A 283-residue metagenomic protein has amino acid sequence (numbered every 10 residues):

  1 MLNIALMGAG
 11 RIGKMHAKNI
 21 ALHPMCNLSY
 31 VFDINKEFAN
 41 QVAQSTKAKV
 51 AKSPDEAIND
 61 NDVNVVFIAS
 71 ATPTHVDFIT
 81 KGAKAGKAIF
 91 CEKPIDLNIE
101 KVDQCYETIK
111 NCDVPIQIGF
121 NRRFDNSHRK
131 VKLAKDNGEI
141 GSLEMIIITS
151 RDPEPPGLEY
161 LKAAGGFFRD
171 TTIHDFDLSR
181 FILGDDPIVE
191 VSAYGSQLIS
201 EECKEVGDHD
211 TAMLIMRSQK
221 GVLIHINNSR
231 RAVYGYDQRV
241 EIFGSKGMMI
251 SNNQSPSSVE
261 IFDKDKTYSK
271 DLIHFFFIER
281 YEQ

Functional and structural regions predicted by a protein language model:
M1-T46: N-terminal Rossmann-like dinucleotide-binding module
H16, T46-T108: Beta-loop-alpha module in the N-terminal Rossmann-like domain of NAD(P)-dependent dehydrogenases, especially those
Y30, N64-V65, M145: Short, Asp-centered acidic motifs that coordinate Mg2+ and/or phosphate in catalytic or ligand-binding sites
K52, I68, C91, I116-I118 (+2 more regions): Hydrophobic residues in well-ordered beta-strands that form the structural core
P73, D96-G157: A contiguous active-site-proximal alpha/beta segment in oxidoreductase catalytic domains
N121, K204, V240-E241, S245-Q283: C-terminal glycine/acidic-rich active-site capping loop/insertion
L158-Y234: Rossmann-like dinucleotide-binding domain that binds NAD(P)(H)
